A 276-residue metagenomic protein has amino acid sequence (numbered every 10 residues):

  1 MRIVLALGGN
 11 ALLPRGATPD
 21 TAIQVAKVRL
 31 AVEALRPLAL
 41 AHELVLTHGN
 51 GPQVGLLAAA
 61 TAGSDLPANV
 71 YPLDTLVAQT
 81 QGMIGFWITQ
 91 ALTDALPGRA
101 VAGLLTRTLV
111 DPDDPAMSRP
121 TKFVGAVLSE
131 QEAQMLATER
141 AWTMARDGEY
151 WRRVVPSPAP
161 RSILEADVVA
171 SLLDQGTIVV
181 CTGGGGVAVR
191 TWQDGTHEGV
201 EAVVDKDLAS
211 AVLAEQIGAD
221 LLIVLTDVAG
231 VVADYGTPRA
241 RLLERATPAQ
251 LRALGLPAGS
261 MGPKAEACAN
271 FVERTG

Functional and structural regions predicted by a protein language model:
M1-T47, L56-G63, S171-D174: N-terminal glycine-/serine-/threonine-rich phosphate-binding loop
A6-G8, T47-H48, W87, A102-R107 (+2 more regions): Short beta-strand segments
G9-G16, R146-R152, P248-L251: Gly-rich Lys/Arg/Thr-decorated short loops/hinges at beta-loop-alpha junctions or inter-strand turns that position
A11-L13, G51-G55, V110-P112, V187-V189 (+1 more regions): Short, active-site-adjacent cap segments at secondary-structure transitions
T21-Q24, A60-N69, S118-A126, D194-A202 (+1 more regions): A glycine- and small-aliphatic-rich helix-loop capping segment at beta-alpha/alpha-beta transitions that lines
A26-L38, P72-P97, P156-D174, V179-I217 (+1 more regions): Polyanion-binding loop/helix "lid" in catalytic or ligand-binding cores
G63-V179: Ligand-binding beta-strand-loop-alpha-helix segment within the catalytic cores of soluble metabolic enzymes
G186, I217-V232: Glycine-rich phosphate/pyrophosphate-binding loops and their adjacent beta-strand/loop elements at enzyme active sites
